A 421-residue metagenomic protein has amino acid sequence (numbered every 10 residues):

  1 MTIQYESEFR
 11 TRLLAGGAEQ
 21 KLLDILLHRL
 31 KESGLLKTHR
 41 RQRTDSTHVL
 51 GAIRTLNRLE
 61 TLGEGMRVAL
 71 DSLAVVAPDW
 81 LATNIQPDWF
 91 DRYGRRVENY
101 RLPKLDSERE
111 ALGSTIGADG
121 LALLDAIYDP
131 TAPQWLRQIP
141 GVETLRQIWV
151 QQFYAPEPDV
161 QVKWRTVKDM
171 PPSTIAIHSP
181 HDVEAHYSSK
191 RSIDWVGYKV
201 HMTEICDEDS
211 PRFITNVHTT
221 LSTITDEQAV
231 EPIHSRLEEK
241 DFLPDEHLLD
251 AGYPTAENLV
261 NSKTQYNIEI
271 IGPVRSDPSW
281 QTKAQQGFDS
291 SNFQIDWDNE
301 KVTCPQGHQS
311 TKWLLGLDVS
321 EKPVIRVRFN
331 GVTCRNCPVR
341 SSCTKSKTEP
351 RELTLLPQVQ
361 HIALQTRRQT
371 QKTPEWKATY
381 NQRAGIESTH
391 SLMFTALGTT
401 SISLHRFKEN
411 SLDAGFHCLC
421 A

Functional and structural regions predicted by a protein language model:
I3-A421: Anion-binding and metal-coordination hotspots
